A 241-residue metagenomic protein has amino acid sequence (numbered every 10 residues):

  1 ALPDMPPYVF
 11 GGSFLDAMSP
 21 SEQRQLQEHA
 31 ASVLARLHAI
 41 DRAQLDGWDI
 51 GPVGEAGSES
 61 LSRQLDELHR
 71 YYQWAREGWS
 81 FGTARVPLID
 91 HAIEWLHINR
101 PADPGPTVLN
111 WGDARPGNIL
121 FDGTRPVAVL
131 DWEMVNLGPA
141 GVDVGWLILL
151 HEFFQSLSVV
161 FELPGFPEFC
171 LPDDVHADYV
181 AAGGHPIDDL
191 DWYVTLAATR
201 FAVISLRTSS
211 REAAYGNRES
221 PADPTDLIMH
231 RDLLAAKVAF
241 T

Functional and structural regions predicted by a protein language model:
A1-H91, N99-P106, R125: ATP-binding pocket architecture of kinase catalytic cores
E22, P104-G105, P186-D189, Y215: Membrane-helix interface segments
Q27-A30, L61, L65, R85-I89 (+4 more regions): A structural signal for well-ordered alpha-helical scaffolds and beta->alpha junctions
L37, H91-V142, I148: Active-site acidic catalytic loop and adjacent metal/ATP-binding pocket of ATP-dependent phosphoryl transfer enzymes
P126-V129, P172-H185, M229-A235: Short amphipathic alpha-helical segments and their helix-coil junctions
V142-G183, A197-G216: Active-site activation/catalytic loop segments of kinase-like enzymes and analogous catalytic loops in related
H185-A197: All-alpha amphipathic helical-bundle segments outside canonical DNA-binding/catalytic cores that form hydrophobic
R211-T241: Regulatory N- and C-terminal appendages and interdomain linkers associated with kinase/kinase-like NTP transferase
